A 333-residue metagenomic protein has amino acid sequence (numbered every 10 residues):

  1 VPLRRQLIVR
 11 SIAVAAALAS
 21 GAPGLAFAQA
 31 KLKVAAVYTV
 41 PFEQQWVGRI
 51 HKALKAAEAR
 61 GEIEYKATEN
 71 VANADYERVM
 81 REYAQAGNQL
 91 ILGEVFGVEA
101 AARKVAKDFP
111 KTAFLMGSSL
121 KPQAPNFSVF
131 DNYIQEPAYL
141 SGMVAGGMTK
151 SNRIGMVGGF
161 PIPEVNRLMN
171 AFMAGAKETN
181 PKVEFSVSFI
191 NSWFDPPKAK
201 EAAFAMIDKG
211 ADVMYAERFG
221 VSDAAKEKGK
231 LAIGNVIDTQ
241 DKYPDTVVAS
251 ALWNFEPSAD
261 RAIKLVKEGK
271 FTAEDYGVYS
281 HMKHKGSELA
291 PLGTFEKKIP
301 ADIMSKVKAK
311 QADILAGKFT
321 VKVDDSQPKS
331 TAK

Functional and structural regions predicted by a protein language model:
V1-A13: N-terminal secretory signal peptides and thylakoid transit peptides that target proteins across membranes
A22-A28: Sec/Tat signal peptide C-region and signal peptidase I cleavage site
K33-R60, K66-Y76, F96, P161-R167: Extracytoplasmic "Venus flytrap"
A36, N88-V95, L115-G117, K209-F219 (+1 more regions): Periplasmic-binding protein-like
L54, L140-V183, V187, E274-I299: An alpha-beta-alpha
K107-N132, V236-T246: Flexible loop/hinge segments that line or gate small-molecule binding clefts
P122-V144, M156-P161, P244-P257: Short beta-strand elements at the ligand-binding edges of bilobed clamshell
K267-K333: Hinge/cleft segment of the Venus flytrap/periplasmic-binding protein
